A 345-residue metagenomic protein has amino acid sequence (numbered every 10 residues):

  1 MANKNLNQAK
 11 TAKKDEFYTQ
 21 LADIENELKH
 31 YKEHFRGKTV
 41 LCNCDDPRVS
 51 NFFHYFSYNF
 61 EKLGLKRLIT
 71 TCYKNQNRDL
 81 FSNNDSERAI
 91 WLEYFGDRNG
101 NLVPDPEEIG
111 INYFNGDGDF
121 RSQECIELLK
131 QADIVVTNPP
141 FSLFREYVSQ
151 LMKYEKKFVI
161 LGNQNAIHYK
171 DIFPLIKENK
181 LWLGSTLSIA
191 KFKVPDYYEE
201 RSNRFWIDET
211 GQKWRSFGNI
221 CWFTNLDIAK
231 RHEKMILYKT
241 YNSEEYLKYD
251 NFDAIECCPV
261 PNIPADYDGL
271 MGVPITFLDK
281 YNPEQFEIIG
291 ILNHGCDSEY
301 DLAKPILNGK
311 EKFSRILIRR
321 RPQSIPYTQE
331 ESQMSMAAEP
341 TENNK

Functional and structural regions predicted by a protein language model:
M1-K345: Class I S-adenosyl-L-methionine-dependent methyltransferase catalytic core
